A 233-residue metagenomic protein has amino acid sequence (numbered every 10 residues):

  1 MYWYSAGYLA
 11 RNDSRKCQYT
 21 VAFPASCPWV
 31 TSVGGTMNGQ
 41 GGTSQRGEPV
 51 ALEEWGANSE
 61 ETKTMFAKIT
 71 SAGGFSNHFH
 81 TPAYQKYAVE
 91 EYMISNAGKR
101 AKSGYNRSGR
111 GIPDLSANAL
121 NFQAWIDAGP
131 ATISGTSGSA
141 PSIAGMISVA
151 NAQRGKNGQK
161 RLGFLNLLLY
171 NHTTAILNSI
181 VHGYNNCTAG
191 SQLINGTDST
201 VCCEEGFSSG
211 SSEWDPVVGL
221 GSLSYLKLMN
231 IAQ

Functional and structural regions predicted by a protein language model:
M1-Q233: Extracellular protease catalytic domains of secreted zymogens
